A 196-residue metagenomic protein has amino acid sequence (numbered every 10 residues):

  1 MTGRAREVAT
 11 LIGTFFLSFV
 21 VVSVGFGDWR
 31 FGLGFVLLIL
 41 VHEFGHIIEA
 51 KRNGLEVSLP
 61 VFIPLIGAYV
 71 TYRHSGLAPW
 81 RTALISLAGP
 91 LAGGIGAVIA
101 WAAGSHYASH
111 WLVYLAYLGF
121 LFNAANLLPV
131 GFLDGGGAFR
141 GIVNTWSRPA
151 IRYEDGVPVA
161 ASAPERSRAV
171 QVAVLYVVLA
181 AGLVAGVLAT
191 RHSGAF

Functional and structural regions predicted by a protein language model:
M1-F196: Hydrophobic transmembrane alpha-helices and their immediate loop junctions in multi-pass integral membrane proteins
